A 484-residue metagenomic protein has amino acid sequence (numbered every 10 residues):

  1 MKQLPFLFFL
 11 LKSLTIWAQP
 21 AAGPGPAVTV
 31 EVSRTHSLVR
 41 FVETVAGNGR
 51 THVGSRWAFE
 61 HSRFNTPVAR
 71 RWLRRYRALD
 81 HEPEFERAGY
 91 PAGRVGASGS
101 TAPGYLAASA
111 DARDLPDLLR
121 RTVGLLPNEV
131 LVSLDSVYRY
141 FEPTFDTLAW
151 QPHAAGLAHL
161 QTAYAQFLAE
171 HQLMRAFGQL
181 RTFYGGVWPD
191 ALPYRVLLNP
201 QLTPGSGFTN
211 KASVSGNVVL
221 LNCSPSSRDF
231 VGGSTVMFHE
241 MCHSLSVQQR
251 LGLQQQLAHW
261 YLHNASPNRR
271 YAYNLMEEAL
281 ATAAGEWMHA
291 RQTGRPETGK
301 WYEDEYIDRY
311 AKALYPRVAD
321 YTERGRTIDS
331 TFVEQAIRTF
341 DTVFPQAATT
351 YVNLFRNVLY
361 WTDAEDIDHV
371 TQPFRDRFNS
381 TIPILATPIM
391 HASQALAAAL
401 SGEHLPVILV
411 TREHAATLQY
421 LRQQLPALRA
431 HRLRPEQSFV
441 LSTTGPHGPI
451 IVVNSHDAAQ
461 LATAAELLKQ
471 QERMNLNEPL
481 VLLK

Functional and structural regions predicted by a protein language model:
Q19-R113, D308-A311, R356-A364, S380 (+2 more regions): N-terminal mature-domain "stem" immediately C-terminal to a signal peptide or N-terminal signal-anchor/transmembrane
P91, G96-Y194: Contiguous, non-catalytic segments that form substrate-binding/exosite surfaces or channel walls
L119-G124, F177-G178, L197-V231, T444-D457 (+1 more regions): Active-site scaffold of zinc-dependent metalloenzymes
P152, G156-A212, I384-H431: Auxiliary, metal-adjacent structural segments of Zn-dependent hydrolase domains
V231-G252: Active-site recognition of the HExxH zinc-binding catalytic motif
Q248-Y273: Post-HEXXH active-site segment of zinc metalloproteases
T298-A398, E403-I408: Pan-zinc metallopeptidase signature
